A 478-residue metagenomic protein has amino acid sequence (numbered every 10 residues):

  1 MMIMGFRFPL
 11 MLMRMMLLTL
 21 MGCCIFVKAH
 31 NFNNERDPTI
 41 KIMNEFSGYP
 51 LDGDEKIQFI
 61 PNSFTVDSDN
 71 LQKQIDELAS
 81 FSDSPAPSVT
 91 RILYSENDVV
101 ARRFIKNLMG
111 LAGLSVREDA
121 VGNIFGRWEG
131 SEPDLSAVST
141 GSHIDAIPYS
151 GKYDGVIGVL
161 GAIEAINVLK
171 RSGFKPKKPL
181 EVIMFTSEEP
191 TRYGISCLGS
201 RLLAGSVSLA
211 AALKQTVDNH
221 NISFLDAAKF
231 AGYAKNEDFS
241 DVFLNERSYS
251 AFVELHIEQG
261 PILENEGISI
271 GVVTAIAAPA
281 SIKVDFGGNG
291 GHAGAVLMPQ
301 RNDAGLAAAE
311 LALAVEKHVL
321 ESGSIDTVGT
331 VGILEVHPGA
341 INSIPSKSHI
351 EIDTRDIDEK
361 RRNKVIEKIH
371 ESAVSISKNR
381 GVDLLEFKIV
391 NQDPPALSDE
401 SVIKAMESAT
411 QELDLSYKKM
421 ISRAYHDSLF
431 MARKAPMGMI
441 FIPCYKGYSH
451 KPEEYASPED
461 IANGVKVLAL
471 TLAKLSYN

Functional and structural regions predicted by a protein language model:
R7-K28: Cleavable N-terminal signal peptides of Sec/SRP-targeted secreted and luminal proteins
P38-G53, T274-I276, H292-S322, R361 (+3 more regions): His/Asp/Glu-rich mid-to-C-terminal helical/loop segments that flank catalytic regions of hydrolases
I42-M43, E188, R192-K360: Midchain, well-structured core segments that form catalytic/ion-binding scaffolds
I42-S95, L213, Y448-S449: N-terminal capping segment at the start of a domain
S63-V66, L71-E77, F81-S84, G141-S142 (+2 more regions): Zn-dependent metallopeptidase/amidohydrolase metal-coordination segment
T65, S80, S84, N221-I276 (+3 more regions): Active-site-adjacent substrate-binding region of metalloamidase/peptidase-like peptide-processing proteins
S80-E129: A non-catalytic alpha/beta surface segment that caps or lines the substrate-entry region of metallo-dependent hydrolase
T140-S142, Y149-E189, A280-F286, H292-H318 (+3 more regions): Alpha-helical metal-binding/catalytic segments enriched in His/Glu/Asp
